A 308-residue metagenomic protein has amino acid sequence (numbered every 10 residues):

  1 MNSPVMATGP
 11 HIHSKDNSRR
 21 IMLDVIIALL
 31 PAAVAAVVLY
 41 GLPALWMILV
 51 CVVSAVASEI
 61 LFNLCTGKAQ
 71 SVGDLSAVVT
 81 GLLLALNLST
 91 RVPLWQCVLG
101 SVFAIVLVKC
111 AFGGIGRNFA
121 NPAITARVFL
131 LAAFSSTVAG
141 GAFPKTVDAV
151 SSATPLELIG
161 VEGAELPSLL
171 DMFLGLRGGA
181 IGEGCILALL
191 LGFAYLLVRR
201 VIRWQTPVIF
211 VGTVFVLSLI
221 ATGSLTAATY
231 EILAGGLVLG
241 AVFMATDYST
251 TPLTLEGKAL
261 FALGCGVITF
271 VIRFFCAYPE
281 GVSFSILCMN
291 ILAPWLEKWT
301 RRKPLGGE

Functional and structural regions predicted by a protein language model:
M1-I21, P252, I272-E308: Cytosolic-side transmembrane-helix boundaries in multi-pass membrane proteins
M1-V56, G307: N-terminal signal-anchor module of multipass membrane proteins
G9, A57-A69, I105-R117, L189-R200 (+2 more regions): C-terminal ends of transmembrane helices
D24-A32, M47-E59, S76-G81, A85 (+14 more regions): Alpha-helical transmembrane segments in multi-pass membrane proteins
G41-S54, R91-G100, M172, L176-I186 (+1 more regions): Structural signature of hydrophobic alpha-helical transmembrane segments
S76-A77, L82-A149: Membrane-interface helix-loop-helix junctions at boundaries between adjacent transmembrane segments
G116-L190: Long hydrophobic alpha-helical segments that form multi-pass transmembrane helix bundles in integral membrane proteins
F119, A123, T229-L237, K258-F261 (+1 more regions): Loop-to-transmembrane alpha-helix initiation sites
